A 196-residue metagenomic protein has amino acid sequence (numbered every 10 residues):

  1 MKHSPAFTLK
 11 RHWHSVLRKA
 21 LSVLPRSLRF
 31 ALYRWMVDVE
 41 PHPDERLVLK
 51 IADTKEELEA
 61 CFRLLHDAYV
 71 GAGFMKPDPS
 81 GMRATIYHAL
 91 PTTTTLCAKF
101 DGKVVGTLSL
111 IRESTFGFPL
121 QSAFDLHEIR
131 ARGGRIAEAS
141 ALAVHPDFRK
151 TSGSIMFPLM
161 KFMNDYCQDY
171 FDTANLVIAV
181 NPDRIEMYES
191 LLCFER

Functional and structural regions predicted by a protein language model:
A6-K55: Conserved N-terminal entry element of GNAT/NAT acetyltransferase domains
W35-T85, T95-C97, V104: Short amphipathic alpha-helix that is part of the acyltransferase structural core
E57, G71, K99-D101, D165-A174: Secondary-structure boundary elements
S80-A89, D183-E186: Beta-rich nucleic-acid/ligand-interaction surfaces
P91-T93, F171-D172: Short, well-ordered loop/turn elements at secondary-structure boundaries
T92, C97-R130: Short, His- and charge-rich active-site/binding loops that engage polyanionic ligands
T115-R196: Acyl-donor binding region in acyl/amide transferases
